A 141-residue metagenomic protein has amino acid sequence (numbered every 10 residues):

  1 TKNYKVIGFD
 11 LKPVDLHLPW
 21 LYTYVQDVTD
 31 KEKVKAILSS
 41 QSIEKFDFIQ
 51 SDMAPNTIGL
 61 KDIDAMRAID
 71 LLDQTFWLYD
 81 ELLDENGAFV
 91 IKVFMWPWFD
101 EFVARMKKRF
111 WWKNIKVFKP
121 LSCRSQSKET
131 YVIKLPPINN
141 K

Functional and structural regions predicted by a protein language model:
T1-K5, W111-W112: Conserved S-adenosyl-L-methionine
Y4, W20-Y22, I115: Short, conserved active-site loop motifs that form the nucleotide-linked donor/cofactor pocket
F9-T57: S-adenosyl-L-methionine
D10, M53-A54, K92-W96, P120-L121: Short strand-turn motif at the edge of the Rossmann-like AdoMet-binding core
F48, E85-V93: Conserved beta-strand signature within the Rossmann-like core of class I S-adenosyl-L-methionine
T57-A68: Glycine/threonine-rich flexible loop motifs
R67-E85: A short glycine-rich, Lys/Arg-flanked "PGG" loop and its adjoining helix->strand segment in the class I
M95-K141: Class I S-adenosyl-L-methionine
